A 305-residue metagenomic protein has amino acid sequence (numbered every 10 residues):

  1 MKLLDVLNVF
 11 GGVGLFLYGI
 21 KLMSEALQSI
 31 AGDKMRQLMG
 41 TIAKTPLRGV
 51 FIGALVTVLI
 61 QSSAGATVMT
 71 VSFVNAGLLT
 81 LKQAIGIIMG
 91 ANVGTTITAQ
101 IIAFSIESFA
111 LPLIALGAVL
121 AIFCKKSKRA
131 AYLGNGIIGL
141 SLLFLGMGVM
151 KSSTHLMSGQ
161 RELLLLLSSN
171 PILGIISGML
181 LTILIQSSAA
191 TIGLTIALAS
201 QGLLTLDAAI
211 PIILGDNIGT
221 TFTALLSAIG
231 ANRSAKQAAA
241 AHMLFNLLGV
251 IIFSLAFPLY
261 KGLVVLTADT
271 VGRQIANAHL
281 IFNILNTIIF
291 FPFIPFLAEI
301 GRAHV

Functional and structural regions predicted by a protein language model:
M1-L7, L59, Q100-F109, L133 (+3 more regions): Interfacial loop-to-helix junctions that mark the boundaries of transmembrane helices in multi-pass membrane
L7-I60, A64-T67, S127-S200: Membrane-embedded alpha-helical segments and adjacent helix-loop junctions characteristic of multi-pass solute
L22-I30, K34, L38, Q100 (+8 more regions): Membrane-spanning helices that line or support transport/gating and their immediate boundary helices in channels
M35-Q37, L47-L55, L79-I88, R161-L163 (+4 more regions): The feature identifies polytopic integral membrane transport proteins across all domains of life
L59-S62, A66-G94, Q100-F109, G117-A121 (+5 more regions): Membrane-interfacial helix-loop connectors
Q83-M89, S108-I114, A130-L142, A239-N246: Cytoplasmic-side transmembrane-helix entry/capping segments in multi-pass membrane proteins
T96-E107, L120, H155, R161-E162 (+4 more regions): Transmembrane helix-loop junctions at the membrane interface of multipass transporters and ion channels
A303-V305: Conserved small/polar residues in nucleotide/adenosyl-binding loops
